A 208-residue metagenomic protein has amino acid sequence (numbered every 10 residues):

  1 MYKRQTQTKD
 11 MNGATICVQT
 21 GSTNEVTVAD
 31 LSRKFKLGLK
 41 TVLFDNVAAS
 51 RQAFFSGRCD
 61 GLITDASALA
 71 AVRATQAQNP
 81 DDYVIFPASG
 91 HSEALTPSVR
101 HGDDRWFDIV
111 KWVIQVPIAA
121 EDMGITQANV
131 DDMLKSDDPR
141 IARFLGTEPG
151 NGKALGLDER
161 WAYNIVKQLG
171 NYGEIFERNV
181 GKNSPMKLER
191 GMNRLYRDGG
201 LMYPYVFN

Functional and structural regions predicted by a protein language model:
M1-Y2, L188: N-terminal start-of-domain structural block
K3, A14-T15, S22, L69 (+2 more regions): Extended ligand-binding regions for polar small-molecule ligands
K3-D10, A66-E93, R194-Y196, L201-V206: Acidic, polar ligand-binding/catalytic clefts
K3-Q52: Bilobed "Venus flytrap"/periplasmic-binding protein-like clamshell domains and structurally analogous long
V18-T23, F44-A48, S56, I63 (+1 more regions): Soluble non-cytosolic domains of exported or imported proteins
E25-D30, N46-R51, R73-A74, A94 (+1 more regions): Short C-terminal domain-edge/linker segments immediately following a structured domain
T27-K34, A48, F55-S56, D60-V84: A ligand-binding cleft/hinge motif common to bilobed small-molecule-binding domains
T147-N208: C-terminal functional modules
